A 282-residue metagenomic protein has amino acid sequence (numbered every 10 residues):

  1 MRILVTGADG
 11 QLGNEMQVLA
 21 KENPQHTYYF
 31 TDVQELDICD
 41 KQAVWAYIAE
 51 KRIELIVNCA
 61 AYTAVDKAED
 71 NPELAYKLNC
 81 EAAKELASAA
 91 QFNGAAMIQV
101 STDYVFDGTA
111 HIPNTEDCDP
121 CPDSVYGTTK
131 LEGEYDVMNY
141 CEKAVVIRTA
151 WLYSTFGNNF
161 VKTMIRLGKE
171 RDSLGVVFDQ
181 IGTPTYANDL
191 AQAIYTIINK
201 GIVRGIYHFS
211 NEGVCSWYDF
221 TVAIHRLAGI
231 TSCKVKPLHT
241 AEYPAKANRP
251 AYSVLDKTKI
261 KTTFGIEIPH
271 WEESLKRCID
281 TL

Functional and structural regions predicted by a protein language model:
R2-L19: N-terminal Rossmann NAD(P)H-binding glycine-rich loop of SDR-like oxidoreductase domains
Q11, A193, K200-K246: Mid/C-terminal beta-alpha module of Rossmann-like enzyme folds, strongest in SDR-family dehydrogenases/epimerases
Y29-D40: Rossmann-fold cofactor-recognition segment
K41-L78: NAD(P)H-binding glycine-rich loop region in Rossmannoid oxidoreductase-like domains and their noncatalytic homologs
D70-I98: NAD(P)-cofactor binding segment of oxidoreductase domains
K77, E81-E85, V105-I147, L152: Catalytic helix-loop patch of NAD(P)-dependent Rossmann-fold dehydrogenases
Y135-G182, N188-D189, Y195: NAD(P)-dependent short-chain dehydrogenase/reductase
S216-Y218, V222, H239-L282: Conserved C-terminal active-site "lid" loop/helix of NAD(P)H-dependent oxidoreductases that clamps the redox cofactor
